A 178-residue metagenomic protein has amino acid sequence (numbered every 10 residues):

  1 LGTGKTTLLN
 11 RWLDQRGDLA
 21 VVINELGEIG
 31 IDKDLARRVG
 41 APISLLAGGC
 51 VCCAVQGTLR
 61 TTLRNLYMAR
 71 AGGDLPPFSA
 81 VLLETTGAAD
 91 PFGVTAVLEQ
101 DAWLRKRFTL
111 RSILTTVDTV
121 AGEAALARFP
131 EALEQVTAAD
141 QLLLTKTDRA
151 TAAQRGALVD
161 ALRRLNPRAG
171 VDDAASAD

Functional and structural regions predicted by a protein language model:
L1, C50, A175-A177: A broadly conserved detector of short glycine/acidic/proline-rich loop/turn motifs that flank catalytic sites and bind
T3-A125: Nucleotide-state-sensitive switch-loop elements of NTP-binding domains
R37-G40, A132, L162: Short, hinge-like loop/turn segments at secondary-structure boundaries
V55-T58, D90, R128-A138, Q154-L158: Helical mechanochemical/support elements of P-loop NTPase systems and associated helical scaffolds
T85, T145-K146: Short glycine-centered, acidic/aromatic-flanked micro-motifs in structured strand/loop junctions that mark active-site
K106-R107, R111-I113, R128-L142, D148: Extended low-complexity acidic/polar segments
E134, A138-Q141, T147-D178: C-terminal accessory "lid"/substrate-recognition subdomains
